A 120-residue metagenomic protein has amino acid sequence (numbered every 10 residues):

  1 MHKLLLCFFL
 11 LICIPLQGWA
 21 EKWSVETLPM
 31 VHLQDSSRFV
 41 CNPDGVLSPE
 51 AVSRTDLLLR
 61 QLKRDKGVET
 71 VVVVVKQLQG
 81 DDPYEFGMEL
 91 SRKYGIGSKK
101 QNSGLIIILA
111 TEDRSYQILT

Functional and structural regions predicted by a protein language model:
L4-I14: Sec-dependent N-terminal signal peptides
L16-A20: Sec/Tat signal peptide C-region and signal peptidase I cleavage site
E21-T120: Folded, non-transmembrane soluble domains that reside on the lumenal/extracytoplasmic side of membranes
